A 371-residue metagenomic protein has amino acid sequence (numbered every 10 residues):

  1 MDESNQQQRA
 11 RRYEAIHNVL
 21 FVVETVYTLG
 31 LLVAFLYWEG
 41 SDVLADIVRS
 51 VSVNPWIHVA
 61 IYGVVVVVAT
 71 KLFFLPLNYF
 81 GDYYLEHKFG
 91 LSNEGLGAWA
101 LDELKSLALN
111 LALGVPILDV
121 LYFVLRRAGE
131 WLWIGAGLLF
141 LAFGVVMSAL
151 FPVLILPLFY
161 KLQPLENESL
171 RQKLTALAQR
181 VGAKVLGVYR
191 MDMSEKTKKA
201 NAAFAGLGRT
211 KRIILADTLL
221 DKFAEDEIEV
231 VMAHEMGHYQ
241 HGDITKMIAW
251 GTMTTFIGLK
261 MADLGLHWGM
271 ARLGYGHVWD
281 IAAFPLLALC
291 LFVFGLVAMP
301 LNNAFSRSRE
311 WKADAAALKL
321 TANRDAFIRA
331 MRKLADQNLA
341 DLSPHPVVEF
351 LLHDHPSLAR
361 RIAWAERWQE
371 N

Functional and structural regions predicted by a protein language model:
M1-V278, F292, V297-N371: Polar-ligand-bearing catalytic/cofactor-coordination segments of membrane-embedded or membrane-tethered inner-membrane
L286-C290: Alpha-helical transmembrane segments
